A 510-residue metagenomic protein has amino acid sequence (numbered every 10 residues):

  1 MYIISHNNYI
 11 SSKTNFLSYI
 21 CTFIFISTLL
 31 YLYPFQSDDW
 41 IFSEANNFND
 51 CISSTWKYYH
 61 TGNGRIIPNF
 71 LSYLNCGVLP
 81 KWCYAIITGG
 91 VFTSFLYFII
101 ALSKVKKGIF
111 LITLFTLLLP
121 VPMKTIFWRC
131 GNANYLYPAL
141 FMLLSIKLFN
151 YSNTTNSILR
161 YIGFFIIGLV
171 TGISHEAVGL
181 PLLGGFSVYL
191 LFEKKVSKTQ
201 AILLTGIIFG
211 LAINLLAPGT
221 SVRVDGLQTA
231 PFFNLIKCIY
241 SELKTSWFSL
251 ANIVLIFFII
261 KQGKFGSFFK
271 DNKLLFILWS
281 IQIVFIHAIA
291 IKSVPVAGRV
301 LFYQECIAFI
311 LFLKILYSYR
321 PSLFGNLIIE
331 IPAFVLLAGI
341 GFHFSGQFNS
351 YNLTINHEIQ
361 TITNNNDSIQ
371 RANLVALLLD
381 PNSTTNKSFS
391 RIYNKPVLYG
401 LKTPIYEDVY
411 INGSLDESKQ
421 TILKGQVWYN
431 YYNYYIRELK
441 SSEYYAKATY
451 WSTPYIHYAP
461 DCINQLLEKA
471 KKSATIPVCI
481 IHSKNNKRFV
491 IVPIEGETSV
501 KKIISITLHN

Functional and structural regions predicted by a protein language model:
S11-G62, I67, C76-S94, K104-K106 (+1 more regions): Intrinsically disordered, polar/acidic, low-complexity terminal segments
T28-A85, R129-A133, G168-F285, A290-V300: Transmembrane catalytic cores of multi-pass membrane glycosyltransferases and polysaccharide-assembly enzymes
S72-N75, Y84-I99, P138-F141, A308: Transmembrane alpha-helices of multi-pass, membrane-embedded glycan-processing enzymes that use lipid-linked
Y97-I109, R129, Y151, S318: Transmembrane alpha-helical segments of multipass membrane enzymes and assembly factors that act on membrane-embedded
I112-F141: Aromatic- and kink-enriched transmembrane "portal" helix at the membrane-lumen/periplasm boundary that abuts
Y135-T154, I307-L311: Specific aromatic-rich, kink-prone transmembrane helix
R160-I162, K273-I277, S318-I340: Signature aromatic-anchored transmembrane alpha helix within multi-pass, membrane-resident enzymes that catalyze glycan
K264, A297-I331: Cytosolic-side transmembrane helix boundary signature
